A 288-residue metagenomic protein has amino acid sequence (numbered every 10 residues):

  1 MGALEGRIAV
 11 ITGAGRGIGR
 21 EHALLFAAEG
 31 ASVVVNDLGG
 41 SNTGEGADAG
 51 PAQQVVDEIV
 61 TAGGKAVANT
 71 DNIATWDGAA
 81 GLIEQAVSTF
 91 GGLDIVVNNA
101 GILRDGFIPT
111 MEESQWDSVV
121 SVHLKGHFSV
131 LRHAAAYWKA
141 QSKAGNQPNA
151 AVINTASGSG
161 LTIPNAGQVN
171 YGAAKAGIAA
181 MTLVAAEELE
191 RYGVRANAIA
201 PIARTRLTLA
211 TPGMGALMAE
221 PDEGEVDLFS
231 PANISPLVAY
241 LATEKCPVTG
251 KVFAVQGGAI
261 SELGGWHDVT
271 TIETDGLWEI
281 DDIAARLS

Functional and structural regions predicted by a protein language model:
G2-V35: Canonical Rossmann dinucleotide-binding motif of NAD(H)/NADP(H)-dependent dehydrogenases/reductases, specifically
G19, L131, A174: Active-site helix of classical SDR
A49, Q53, T70-E84, E113: The beta1-alpha1 cofactor-binding region of Rossmann-like NAD(H)/NADP(H)-dependent oxidoreductases
I59, F107-I108, E112-V120: Substrate-binding pocket helix/loop in short-chain dehydrogenase/reductase
L131-R132, L183: A short, exposed helix-loop element centered on a Lys and neighboring polar residues
K139, K143-L183, E187-R191, A200-D227 (+1 more regions): Catalytic loop of short-chain dehydrogenase/reductase
A219-S288: C-terminal helical subdomain
